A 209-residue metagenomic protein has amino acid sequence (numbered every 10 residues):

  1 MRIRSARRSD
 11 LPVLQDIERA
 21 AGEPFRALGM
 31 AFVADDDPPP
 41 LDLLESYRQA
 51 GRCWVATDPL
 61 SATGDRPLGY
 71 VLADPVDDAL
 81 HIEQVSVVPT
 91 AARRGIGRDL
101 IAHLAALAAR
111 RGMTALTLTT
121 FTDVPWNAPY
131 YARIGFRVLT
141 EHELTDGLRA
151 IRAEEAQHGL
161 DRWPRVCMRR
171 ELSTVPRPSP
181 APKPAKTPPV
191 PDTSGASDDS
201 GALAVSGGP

Functional and structural regions predicted by a protein language model:
M1-R2: Extreme N-terminal starter segment of soluble prokaryotic enzymes
S5-L11, Q15-T90, I101-H103, L107 (+4 more regions): Acetyl-CoA-dependent GNAT
V88-T90, R94, T122-D123: Active-site acidic-Proline motif in GNAT/NAT acetyltransferases
R98: Residues forming the Rossmann-fold NAD(P)(H) cofactor-binding site
A108-F121: Conserved GNAT acetyl-CoA-binding A-motif
L118-N127, L144-R149: Conserved beta-strand-loop-alpha-helix junction that forms the acyl-donor binding cleft
Y130-Y131, F136: Conserved active-site tyrosine of GNAT-family acetyltransferases
R133, A150-K186, D192, L203-P209: Terminal substrate-recognition subdomain of acyl/acetyltransferases
